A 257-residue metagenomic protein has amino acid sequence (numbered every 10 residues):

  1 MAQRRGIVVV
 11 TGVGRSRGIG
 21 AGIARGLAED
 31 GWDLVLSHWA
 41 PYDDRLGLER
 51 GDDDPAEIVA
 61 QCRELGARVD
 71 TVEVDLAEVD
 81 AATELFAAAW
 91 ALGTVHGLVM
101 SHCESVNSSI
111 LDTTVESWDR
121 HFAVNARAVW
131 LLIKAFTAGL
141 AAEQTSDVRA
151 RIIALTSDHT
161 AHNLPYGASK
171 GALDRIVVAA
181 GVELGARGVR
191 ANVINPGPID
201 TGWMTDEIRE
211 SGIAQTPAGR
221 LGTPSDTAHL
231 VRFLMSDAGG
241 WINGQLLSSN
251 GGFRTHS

Functional and structural regions predicted by a protein language model:
A2-W39: Canonical Rossmann dinucleotide-binding motif of NAD(H)/NADP(H)-dependent dehydrogenases/reductases, specifically
G12, G18, Q144-A186, P198: Catalytic loop of short-chain dehydrogenase/reductase
S109-I110, S117-D119, G212: Substrate-binding pocket helix/loop in short-chain dehydrogenase/reductase
A138, V182-E183, G240: Alpha-helical segment proximal to the catalytic Tyr-Lys
G185, R190, I242-G244: Short, small/polar-rich loop/turn modules that mediate ligand/substrate recognition or access, typified
S211, Q215, R220, R232 (+1 more regions): Short C-terminal tail/terminal secondary-structure segment of NAD(P)H-dependent dehydrogenase/reductase domains
T216-T227, A238: A conserved structural motif in NAD(P)-dependent oxidoreductases
